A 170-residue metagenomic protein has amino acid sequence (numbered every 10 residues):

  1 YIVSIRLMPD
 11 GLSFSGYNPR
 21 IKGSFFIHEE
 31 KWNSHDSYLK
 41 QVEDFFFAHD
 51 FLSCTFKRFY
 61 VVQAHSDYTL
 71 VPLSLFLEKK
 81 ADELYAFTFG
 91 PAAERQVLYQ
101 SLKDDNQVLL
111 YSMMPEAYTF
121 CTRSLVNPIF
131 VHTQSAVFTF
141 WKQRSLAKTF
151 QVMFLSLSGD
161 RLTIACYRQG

Functional and structural regions predicted by a protein language model:
Y1-I21: N-terminal basic/disordered segments at the start of proteins
V3, C54-V61, M153: Hydrophobic beta-strand segments of well-ordered beta-sheets in folded domains
R6, G11-L12, Q100-G170: Small-residue (GG/TT-enriched) beta-loop-alpha framework at ligand/catalytic clefts
G11-L12, W32-N33, D67-L70: Short acidic, S/G/P-rich loop/turn micro-motifs used as interaction or catalytic elements
G16-S37, E78-A81, C166-G170: Extended intrinsically disordered, low-complexity coil regions enriched in Ser, Thr, Gly, Ala and often Pro
L39-F51, Y60-N106: Internal amphipathic helical hairpin motif
V42-S53, A117, C121, L125: Hydrophobic, Leu/Ile/Phe/Ala-enriched alpha-helical segments that form helix-helix packing faces
L52-F56, A147-K148: Short helix-terminating capping/connector loops at secondary-structure junctions
